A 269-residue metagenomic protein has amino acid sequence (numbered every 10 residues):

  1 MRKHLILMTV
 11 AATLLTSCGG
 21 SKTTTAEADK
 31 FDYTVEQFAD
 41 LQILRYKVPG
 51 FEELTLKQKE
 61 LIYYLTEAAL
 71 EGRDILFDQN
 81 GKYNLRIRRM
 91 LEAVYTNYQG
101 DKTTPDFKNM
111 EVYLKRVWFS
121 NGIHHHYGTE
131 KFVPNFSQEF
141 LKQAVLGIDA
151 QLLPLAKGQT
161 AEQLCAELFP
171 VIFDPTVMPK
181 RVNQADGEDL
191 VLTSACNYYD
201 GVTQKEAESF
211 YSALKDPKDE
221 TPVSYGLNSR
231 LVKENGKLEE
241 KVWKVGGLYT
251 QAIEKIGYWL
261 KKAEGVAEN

Functional and structural regions predicted by a protein language model:
M1-H4: Positively charged n-region of N-terminal signal peptides that target proteins for export
V10, T24-A26: N- or domain-start disorder-to-order transition segments that initiate the globular core
T13-S17: C-terminal motif of bacterial Sec signal peptides marking the signal peptidase cleavage site
G19-S21: Bacterial signal peptide processing site
A28-L227, L231-K233, K241, G247-G265: N-terminal helix-rich structural modules
G236: Short, conserved phosphate-binding/catalytic loop or strand-edge motifs used in phosphoryl-/nucleotidyl-transfer
